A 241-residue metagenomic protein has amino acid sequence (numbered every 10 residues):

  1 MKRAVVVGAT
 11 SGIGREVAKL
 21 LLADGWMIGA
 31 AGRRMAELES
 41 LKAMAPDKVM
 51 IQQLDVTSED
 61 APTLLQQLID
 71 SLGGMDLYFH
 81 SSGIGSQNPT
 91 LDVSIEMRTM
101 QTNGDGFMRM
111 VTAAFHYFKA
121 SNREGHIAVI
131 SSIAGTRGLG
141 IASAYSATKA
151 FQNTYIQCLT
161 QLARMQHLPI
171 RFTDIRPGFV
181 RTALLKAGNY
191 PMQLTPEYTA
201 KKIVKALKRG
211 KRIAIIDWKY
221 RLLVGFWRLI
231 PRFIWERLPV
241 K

Functional and structural regions predicted by a protein language model:
T10-S11: Conserved glycine-rich cofactor-binding loop
D24-S40: Conserved glycine-rich Rossmann-like NAD(P)H-binding loop of the short-chain dehydrogenase/reductase
S81-Q87: Conserved NAD(P)H cofactor-binding loop of Rossmann-fold oxidoreductase domains
N88-Q101: Short alpha-helical oligomerization interface
V111, T148: Active-site helix of classical SDR
S132: Residue(s) in the substrate-gating loop at a strand-loop-helix junction that position the organic substrate next
D174, K186-V224: C-terminal helical subdomain
